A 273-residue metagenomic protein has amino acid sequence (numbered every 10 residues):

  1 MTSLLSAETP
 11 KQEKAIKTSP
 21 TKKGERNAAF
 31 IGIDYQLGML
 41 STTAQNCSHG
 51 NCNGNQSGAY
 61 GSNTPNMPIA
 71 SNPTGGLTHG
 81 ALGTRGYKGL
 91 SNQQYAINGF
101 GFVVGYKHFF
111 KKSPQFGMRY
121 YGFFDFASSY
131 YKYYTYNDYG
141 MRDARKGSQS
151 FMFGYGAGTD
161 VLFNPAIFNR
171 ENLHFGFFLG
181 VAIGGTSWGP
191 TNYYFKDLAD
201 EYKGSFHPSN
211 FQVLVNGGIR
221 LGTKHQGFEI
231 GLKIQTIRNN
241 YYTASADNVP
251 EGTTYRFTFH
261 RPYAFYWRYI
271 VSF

Functional and structural regions predicted by a protein language model:
L4-G101, S272: Short glycine/proline- and aromatic-enriched beta-strand/turn motifs that initiate or cap beta-hairpins
E8-P10, T18-N27, F109-M118, A166-F177 (+1 more regions): Short loop/turn motifs that connect adjacent beta-strands in outer-membrane beta-barrel proteins
N27, Q94-F100, G147-A157, F175 (+2 more regions): Residues that define the transmembrane beta-barrel architecture of outer-membrane proteins
I31-Y35, M118-F124, A157, F177-V181 (+3 more regions): Membrane-embedded beta-strand positions of outer-membrane beta-barrel proteins
Y35-S41, N98, H108, F124-K132 (+6 more regions): Transmembrane beta-strands of outer-membrane beta-barrel pores
T43-G50, Y130-D143, W188-K203, N240-V249: Outer-membrane beta-barrel translocator domains and adjoining extracellular loop/strand segments of Gram-negative
N46, M67-T74, A127, S205-F273: Predominantly the C-terminal beta-signal and adjacent terminal strand-loop region of outer-membrane beta-barrel
R85-N92, N137-S150, F195-H207, V249-F259: Extracellular loop and loop/strand-boundary signature of outer-membrane beta-barrel proteins
